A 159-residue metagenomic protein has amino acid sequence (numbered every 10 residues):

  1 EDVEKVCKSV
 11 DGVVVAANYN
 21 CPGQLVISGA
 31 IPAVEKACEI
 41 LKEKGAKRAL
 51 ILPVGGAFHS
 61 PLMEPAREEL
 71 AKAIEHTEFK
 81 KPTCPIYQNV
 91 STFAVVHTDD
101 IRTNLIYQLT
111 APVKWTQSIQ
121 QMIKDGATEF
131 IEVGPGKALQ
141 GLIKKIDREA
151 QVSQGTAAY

Functional and structural regions predicted by a protein language model:
E1-A111: Alpha/beta catalytic cores of group-transfer enzymes, especially the acyltransferase/condensing modules of polyketide
E75-Y159: Acyltransferase/transacylase module recognition
